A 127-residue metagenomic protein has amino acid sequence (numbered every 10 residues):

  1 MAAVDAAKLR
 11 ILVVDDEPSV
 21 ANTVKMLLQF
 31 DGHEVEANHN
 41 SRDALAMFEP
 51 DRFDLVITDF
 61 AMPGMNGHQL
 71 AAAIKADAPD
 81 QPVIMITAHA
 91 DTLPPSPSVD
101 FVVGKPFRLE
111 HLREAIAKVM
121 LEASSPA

Functional and structural regions predicted by a protein language model:
M1-R10, A72, E110-A127: Non-catalytic signal-transmission and effector/linker regions of two-component phosphorelay proteins
P18-E36: Two-component/phosphorelay signaling modules centered on CheY-like receiver
H39-D43, N66-L70: Acidic catalytic/metal-coordinating carboxylates
E49-D51, A73-Q81, T92-P97: Conserved phosphotransfer cores of two-component systems
D59: Active-site residues of response regulator receiver
M62: Receiver (REC) domain active-site loop signature in two-component systems and cognate sites in sensor histidine kinases
I86-T87: Hydrophobic/aromatic residues positioned on beta-strands within the core alpha/beta folds
K105: A Lys-centered signature of the CheY-like receiver
